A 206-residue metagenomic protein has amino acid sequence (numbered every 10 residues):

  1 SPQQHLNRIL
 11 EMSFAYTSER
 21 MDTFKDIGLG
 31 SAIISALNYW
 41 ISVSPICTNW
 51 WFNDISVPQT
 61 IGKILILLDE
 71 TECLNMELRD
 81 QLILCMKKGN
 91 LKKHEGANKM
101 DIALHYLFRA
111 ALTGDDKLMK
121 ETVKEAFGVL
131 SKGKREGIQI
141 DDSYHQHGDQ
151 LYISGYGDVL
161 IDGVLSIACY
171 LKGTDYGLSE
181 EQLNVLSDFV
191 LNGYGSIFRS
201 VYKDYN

Functional and structural regions predicted by a protein language model:
S1-N206: Aromatic-lined, polymer-binding surfaces characteristic of secreted/periplasmic polysaccharide-degrading enzymes
